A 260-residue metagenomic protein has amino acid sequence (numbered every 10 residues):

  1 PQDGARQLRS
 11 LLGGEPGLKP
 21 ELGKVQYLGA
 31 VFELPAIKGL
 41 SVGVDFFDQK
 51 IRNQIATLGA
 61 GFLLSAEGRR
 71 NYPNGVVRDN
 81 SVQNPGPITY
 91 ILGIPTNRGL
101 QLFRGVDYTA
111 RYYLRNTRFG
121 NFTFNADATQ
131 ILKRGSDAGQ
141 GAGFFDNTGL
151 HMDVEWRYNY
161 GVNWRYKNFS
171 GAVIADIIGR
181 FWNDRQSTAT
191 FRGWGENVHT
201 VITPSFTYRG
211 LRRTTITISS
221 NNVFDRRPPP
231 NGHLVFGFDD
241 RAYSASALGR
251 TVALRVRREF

Functional and structural regions predicted by a protein language model:
P1-K24, S41-V42, F46-N84, N221-F238: Surface-exposed extracellular loop regions of Gram-negative outer-membrane beta-barrel proteins, predominantly
P1-V42, I91-V106, Y113-R115, M152-W156 (+2 more regions): Outer-membrane beta-barrel signature, preferentially recognizing the C-terminal barrel domain of Gram-negative
G13-P16, L92-N97, G143-G149, T188-G193 (+1 more regions): Extracellular loop and loop/strand-boundary signature of outer-membrane beta-barrel proteins
L28-F32, Y108-Y112, A126, Y160-W164 (+4 more regions): Residues on the lipid-exposed face of transmembrane beta-strands in outer-membrane beta-barrel proteins
I37-V42, T117-R118, F122, N168-A172 (+2 more regions): Repeated loop/turn-to-beta-strand initiation elements of outer-membrane beta-barrel proteins
G39-L40, Q49, D127, H199 (+1 more regions): Outer-membrane beta-barrel porins/channels
F46-Q186: Gram-negative outer-membrane beta-barrel transporters
K50-R52, L132, A175-Q186, T207-F260: C-terminal beta-signal and adjacent terminal beta-strands/loops of Gram-negative outer-membrane beta-barrel proteins
